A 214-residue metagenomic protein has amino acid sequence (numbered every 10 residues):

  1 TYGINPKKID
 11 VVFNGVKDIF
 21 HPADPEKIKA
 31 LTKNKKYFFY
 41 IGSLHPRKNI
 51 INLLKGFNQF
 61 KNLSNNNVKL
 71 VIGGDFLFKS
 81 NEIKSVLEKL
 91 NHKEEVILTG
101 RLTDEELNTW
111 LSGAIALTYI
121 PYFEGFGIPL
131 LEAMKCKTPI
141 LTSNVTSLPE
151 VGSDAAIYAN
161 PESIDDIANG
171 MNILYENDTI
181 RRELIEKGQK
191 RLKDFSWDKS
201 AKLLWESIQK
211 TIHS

Functional and structural regions predicted by a protein language model:
T1-S214: Carbohydrate transferase catalytic cores enriched for Leloir-type hexosyltransferases
